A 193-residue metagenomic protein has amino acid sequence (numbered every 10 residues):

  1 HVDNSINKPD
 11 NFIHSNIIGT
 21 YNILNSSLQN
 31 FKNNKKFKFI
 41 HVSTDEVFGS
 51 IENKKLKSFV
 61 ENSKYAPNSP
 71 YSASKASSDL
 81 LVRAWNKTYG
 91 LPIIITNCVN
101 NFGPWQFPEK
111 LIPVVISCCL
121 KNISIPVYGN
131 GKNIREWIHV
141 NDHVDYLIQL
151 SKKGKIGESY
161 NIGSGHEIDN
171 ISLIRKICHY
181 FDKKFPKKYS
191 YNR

Functional and structural regions predicted by a protein language model:
H1, F12, G103, R135 (+1 more regions): Glycine-/small-residue-rich active-site loops that bind phosphorylated ligands and cofactors
H1-N101, C119, N141, Y180: N-terminal Rossmann-like NAD(P)+-binding domain of SDR-like oxidoreductases, especially those catalyzing
S15-I18, K110, V114: A general alpha-helical scaffold signature found inside nucleotide-binding enzyme cores
T44, N101-P104, N130, S164-G165: Conserved donor-binding loops in enzymes that form glycosidic bonds
I51-K55, Q106-E109, V140, L173-R175: Short aromatic-enriched loop/helix-cap "lid" or pocket-rim segments at secondary-structure transitions that line
S63, E109-K110: Hydrophobic alpha-helical transmembrane segments of integral membrane proteins, especially lipid-exposed positions
P113, C119-R193: C-terminal substrate-binding subdomain of Rossmann-fold SDR/epimerase-dehydratase oxidoreductases
